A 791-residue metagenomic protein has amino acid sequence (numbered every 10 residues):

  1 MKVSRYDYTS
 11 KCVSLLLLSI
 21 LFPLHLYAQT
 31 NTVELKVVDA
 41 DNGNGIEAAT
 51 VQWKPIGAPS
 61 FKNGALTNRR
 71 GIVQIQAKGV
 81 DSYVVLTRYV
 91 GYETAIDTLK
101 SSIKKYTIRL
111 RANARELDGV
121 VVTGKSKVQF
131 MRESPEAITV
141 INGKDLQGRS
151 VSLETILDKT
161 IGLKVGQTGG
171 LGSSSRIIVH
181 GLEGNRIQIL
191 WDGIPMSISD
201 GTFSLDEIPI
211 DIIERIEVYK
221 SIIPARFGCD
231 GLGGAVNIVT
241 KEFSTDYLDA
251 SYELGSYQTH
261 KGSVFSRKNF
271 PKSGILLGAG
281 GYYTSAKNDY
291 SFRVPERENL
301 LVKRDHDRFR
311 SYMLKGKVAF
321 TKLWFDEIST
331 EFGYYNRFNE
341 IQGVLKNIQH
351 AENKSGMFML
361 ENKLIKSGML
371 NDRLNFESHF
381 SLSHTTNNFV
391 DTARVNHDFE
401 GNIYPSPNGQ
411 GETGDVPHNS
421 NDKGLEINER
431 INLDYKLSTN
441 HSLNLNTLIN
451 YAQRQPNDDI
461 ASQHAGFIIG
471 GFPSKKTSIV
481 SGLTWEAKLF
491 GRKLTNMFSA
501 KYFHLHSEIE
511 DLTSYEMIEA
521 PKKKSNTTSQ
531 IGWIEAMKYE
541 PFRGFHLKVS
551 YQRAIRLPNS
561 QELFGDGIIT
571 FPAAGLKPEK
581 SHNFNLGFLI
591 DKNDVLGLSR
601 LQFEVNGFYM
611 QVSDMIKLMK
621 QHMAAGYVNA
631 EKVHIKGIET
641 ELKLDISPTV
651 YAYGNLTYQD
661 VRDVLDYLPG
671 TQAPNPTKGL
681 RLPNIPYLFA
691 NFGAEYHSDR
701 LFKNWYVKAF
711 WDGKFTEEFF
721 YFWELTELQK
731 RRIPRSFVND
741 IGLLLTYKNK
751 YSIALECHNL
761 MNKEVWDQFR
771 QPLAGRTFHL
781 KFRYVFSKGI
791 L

Functional and structural regions predicted by a protein language model:
V38-N42, A49-K54, L86-Y92, I103-Q147 (+1 more regions): Short, acidic, small-residue-rich periplasmic hinge/interaction motif at the N-terminus of Gram-negative outer-membrane
I138, E154-P195: Extracytoplasmic beta-strand/coil segments of soluble accessory domains associated with Gram-negative outer-membrane
I194-S221: Short acidic/polar hinge/loop motifs at secondary-structure boundaries that mediate gating or recognition
E217, P224-A225, A235, K241-N269 (+2 more regions): Short strand-turn segments of transmembrane beta-barrel domains in outer membranes, especially the first one or two
T245, E253, F270-A351: Periplasmic-side early beta-strands and strand-to-turn transitions of outer-membrane beta-barrels
S273, A286, E377-H379, E540 (+4 more regions): Membrane-embedded beta-barrel scaffold of Gram-negative outer-membrane proteins
A319-N336, S355-M517, K522-R543, S550-Q552 (+2 more regions): Face-selective signature of the C-terminal outer-membrane beta-barrel domain
K493, F503-L505, R600-Q611, V628-F720: Gram-negative outer-membrane beta-barrel transporters
